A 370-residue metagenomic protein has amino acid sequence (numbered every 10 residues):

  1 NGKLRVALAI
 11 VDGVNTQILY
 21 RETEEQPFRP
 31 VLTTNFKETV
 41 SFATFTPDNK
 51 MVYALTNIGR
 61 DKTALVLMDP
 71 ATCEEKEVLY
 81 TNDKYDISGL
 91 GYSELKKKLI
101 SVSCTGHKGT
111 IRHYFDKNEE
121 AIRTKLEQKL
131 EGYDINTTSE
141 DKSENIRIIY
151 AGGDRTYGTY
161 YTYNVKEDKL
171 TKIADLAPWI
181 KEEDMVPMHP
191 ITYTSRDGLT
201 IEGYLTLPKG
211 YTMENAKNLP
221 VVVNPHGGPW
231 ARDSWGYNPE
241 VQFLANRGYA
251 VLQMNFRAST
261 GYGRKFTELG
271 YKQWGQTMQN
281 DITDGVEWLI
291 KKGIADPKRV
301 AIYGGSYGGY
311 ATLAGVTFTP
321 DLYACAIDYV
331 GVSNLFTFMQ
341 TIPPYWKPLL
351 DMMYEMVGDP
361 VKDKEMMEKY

Functional and structural regions predicted by a protein language model:
N1-E202, L207-N218, W230-R247, E287-K291: Peripheral, non-catalytic segments that deliver or gate enzyme domains
R147, V222, A326-D328: Short, well-ordered beta-strand core segments
H189, V221, Y262: Residues that flank catalytic or metal-binding motifs in active/ligand-binding sites
K217-L219, K298-R299: Short coil/turn segments at beta-strand junctions that form active-site/ligand-binding loops
V221, A245-N255: A fold-wide structural signal in alpha/beta-hydrolase
P225-G227: The conserved beta1-alpha1 loop
M254-Y370: Active-site-proximal cap/loop segments of hydrolase catalytic domains
